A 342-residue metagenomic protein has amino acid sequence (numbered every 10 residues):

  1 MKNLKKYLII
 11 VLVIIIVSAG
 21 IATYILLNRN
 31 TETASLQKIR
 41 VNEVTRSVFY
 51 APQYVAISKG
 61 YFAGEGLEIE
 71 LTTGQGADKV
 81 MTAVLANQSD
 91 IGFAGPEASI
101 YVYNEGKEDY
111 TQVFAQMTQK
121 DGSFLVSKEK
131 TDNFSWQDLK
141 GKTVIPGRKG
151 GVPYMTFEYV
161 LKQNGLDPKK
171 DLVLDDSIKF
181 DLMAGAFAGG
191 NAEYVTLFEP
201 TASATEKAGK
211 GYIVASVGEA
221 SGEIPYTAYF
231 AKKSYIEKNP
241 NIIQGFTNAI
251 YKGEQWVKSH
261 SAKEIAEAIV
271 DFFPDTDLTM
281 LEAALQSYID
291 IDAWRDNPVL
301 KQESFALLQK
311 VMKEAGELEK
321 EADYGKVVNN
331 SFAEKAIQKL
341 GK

Functional and structural regions predicted by a protein language model:
M1-R29: Secretory targeting signatures
L27-K38, K335-K342: Bacterial Sec-exported substrate-binding components of ABC uptake systems
A34-S177, A186, E193-E199, K210 (+2 more regions): Short, glycine-/small- and polar/acidic-enriched structural segments that line small-molecule recognition paths
F49, S58, A77-V80, G95-A98 (+12 more regions): Stable alpha-helical elements in mature extracytoplasmic
Q88-F93, Y288-Q302, E334-K342: Short amphipathic alpha-helical segments at helix boundaries and their inter-helical linkers
K107, K179-F273: Pocket-lining segment of extracytoplasmic ligand-binding domains
E237-K320: Secondary-structure end/capping motifs
Q309-K342: Conserved C-terminal helix/tail region of periplasmic/extracytoplasmic solute-binding proteins
